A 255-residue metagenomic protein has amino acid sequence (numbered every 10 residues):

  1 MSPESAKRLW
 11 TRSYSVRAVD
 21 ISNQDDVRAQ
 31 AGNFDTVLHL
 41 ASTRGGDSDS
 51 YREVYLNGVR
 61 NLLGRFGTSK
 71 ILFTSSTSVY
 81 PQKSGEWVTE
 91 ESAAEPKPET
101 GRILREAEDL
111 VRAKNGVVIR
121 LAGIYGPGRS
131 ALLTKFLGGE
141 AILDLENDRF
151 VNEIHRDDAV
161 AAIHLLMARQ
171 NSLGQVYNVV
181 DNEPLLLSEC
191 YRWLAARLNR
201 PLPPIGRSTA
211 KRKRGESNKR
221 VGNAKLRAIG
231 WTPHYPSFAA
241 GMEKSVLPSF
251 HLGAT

Functional and structural regions predicted by a protein language model:
P3-R65: NAD(P)H-binding glycine-rich loop region in Rossmannoid oxidoreductase-like domains and their noncatalytic homologs
R52-L56, E86-D109, R149-E153, P184: Short-chain dehydrogenase/reductase
R60-E99: Conserved Rossmann-fold NAD(P)-dependent oxidoreductase catalytic core, especially the SDR/UDP-sugar
E106-P127: Conserved beta-loop-beta element that borders a ligand/cofactor-binding pocket
L121-I124, G128-K135, L143-M167, Q175: Substrate-positioning beta->alpha
A159, I163, V179, C190 (+2 more regions): Non-catalytic, hydrophobic alpha-helical segments
A162-L165, R169-K211, A254: Mid/C-terminal beta-alpha module of Rossmann-like enzyme folds, strongest in SDR-family dehydrogenases/epimerases
R214-T255: C-terminal amphipathic/interface module of NAD(P)-dependent oxidoreductases and related NAD-binding regulators
